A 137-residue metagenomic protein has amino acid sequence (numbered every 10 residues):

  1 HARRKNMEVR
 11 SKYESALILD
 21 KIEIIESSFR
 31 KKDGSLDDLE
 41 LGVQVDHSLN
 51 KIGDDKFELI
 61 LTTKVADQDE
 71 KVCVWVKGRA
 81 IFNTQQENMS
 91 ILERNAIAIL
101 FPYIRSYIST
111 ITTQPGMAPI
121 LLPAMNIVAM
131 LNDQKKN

Functional and structural regions predicted by a protein language model:
R3-I99, S106-N137: N-terminal intrinsically disordered, cationic/polar leader segments that include organellar targeting peptides
